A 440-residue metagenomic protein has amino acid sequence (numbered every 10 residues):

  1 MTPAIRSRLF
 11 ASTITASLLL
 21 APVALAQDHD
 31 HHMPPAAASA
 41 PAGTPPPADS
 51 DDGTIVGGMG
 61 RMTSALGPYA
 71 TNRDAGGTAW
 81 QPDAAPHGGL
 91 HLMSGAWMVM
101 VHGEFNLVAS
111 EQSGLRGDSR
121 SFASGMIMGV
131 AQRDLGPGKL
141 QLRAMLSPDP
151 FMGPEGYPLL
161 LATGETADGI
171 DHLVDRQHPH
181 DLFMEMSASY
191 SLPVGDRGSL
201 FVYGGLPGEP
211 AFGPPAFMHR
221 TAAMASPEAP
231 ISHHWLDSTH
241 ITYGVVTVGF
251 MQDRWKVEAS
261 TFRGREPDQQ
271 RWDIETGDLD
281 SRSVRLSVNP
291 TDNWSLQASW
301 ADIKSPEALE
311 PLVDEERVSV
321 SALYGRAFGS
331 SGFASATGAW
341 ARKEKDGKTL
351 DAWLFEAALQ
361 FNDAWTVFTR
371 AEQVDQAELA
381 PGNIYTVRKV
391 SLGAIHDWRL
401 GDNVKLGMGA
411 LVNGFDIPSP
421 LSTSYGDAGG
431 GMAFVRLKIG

Functional and structural regions predicted by a protein language model:
L25-H102, G117-D118, V130-K139, R143-M145: N-terminal periplasmic/intermembrane-space "pro-region" immediately following the signal or transit peptide
L92, A131-L135, L192, G249-Q252 (+6 more regions): Residue-level signature of outer-membrane beta-barrel architecture
V99, G136-L140, D196-L200, R254-E258 (+4 more regions): Repeated loop/turn-to-beta-strand initiation elements of outer-membrane beta-barrel proteins
V101-G103, L142-A144, V202-G204, V248 (+9 more regions): Membrane-embedded beta-strand positions of outer-membrane beta-barrel proteins
F105-S113, L146-M152, L206-P210, Q252-R254 (+8 more regions): Transmembrane beta-strands of outer-membrane beta-barrel pores
L115-S119, S238-H240, T247-M251, R271-D278 (+4 more regions): Solvent-exposed loop/turn segments connecting transmembrane beta-strands in outer-membrane beta-barrel proteins
G153-S287: Surface-exposed coil loops of outer-membrane beta-barrel proteins
L392, G426-G440: Outer-membrane beta-barrel "beta-signal"
